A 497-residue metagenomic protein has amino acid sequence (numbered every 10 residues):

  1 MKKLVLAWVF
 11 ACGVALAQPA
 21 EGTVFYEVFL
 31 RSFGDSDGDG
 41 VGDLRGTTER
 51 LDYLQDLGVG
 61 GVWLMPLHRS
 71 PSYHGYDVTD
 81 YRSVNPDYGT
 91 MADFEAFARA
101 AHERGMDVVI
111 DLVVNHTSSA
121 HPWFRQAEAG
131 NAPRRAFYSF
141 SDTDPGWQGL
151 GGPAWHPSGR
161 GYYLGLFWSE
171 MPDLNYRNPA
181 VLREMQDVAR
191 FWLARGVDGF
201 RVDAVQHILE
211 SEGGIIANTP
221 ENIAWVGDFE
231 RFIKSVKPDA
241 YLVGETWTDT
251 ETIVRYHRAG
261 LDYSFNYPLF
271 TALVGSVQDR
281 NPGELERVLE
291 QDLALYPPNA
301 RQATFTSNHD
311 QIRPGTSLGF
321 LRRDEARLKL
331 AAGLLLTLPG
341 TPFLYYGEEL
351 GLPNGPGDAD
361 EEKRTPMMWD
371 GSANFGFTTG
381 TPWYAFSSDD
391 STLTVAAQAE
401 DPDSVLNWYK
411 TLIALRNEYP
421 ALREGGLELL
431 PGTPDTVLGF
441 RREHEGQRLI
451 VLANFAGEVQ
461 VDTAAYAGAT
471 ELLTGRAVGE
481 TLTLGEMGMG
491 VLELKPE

Functional and structural regions predicted by a protein language model:
M1-L4: Positively charged n-region of N-terminal signal peptides that target proteins for export
Q18-Q186, R190, A194, V205-R258 (+1 more regions): Acidic/aromatic-lined carbohydrate-recognition and catalytic surfaces of CAZymes acting on diverse glycans
P19-E21, I233-V236, T248, R255-R258 (+6 more regions): Loop/helix patches that line or flank the sugar-binding groove of alpha-linked glycan CAZymes
R125-G165, A272, V277-L295, R364-S388: Core domains of carbohydrate- and sulfate-ester-processing enzymes
F455-A467: Surface-exposed beta-strand/loop patches in extracellular or lumenal glycoproteins
A465-G475: Solvent-exposed beta-hairpin/edge-strand motifs
E480-E497: C-terminal beta-strand-rich structural cap/linker in extracellular carbohydrate-active enzymes
